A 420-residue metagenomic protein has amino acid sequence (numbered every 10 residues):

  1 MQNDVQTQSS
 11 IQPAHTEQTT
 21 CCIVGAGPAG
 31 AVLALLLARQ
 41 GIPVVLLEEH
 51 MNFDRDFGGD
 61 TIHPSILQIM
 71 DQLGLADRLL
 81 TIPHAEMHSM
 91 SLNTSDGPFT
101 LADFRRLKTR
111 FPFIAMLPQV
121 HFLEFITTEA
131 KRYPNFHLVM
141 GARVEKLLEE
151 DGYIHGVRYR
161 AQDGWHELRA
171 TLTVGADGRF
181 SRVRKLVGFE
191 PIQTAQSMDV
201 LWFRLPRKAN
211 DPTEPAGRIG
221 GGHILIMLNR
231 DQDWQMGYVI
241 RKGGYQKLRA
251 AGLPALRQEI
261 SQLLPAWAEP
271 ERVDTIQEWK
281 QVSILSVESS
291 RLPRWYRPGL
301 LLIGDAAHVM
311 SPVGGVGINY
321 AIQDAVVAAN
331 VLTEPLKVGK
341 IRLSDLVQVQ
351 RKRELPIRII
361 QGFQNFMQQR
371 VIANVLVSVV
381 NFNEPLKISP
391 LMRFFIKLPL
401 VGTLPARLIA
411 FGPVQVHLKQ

Functional and structural regions predicted by a protein language model:
Q2-D4, N330-Q420: C-terminal helical "tail/cap" subdomain of flavin- and related membrane-associated enzymes
P13-A29: Beta1/beta-strand and adjacent pyrophosphate-binding region of the FAD-binding site in flavoprotein oxidoreductases
A38-G58: Glycine-rich FAD pyrophosphate-binding loop
H63-E129: Active-site-adjacent segment of FAD-dependent monooxygenases/related oxidoreductases
M140-Y153: A conserved short coil-to-beta-strand element within the FAD-binding core of flavoproteins
G152-H166, L172-S283, V287, R291 (+1 more regions): Conserved FAD-binding catalytic core of PHBH/FMO-like flavoproteins
I224, S289-R291, A307-N319, L355: Glycine-rich phosphate/pyrophosphate-binding beta-alpha loops
Y296-P312: Short FAD-binding loop at a beta-strand-to-alpha-helix junction that anchors the flavin cofactor in diverse
